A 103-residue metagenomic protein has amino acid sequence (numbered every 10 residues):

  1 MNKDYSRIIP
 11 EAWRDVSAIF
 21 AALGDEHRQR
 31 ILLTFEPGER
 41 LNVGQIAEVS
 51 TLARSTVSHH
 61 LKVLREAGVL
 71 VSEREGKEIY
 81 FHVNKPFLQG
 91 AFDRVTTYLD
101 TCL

Functional and structural regions predicted by a protein language model:
M1-I8, C102: Amphipathic alpha-helical "stalk" segments
S6, P10, R14-A53, E75-F87: N-terminal helix-turn-helix DNA-binding core of bacterial DNA-binding proteins
D15, F87-C102: Short, solvent-exposed amphipathic helices
L33, H59-H60: Base-recognition residues in the alpha-helical recognition helix of bacterial helix-turn-helix
E48, R65-E66: Alpha-helical residues within the helix-turn-helix
V57, L64: Divalent metal-coordination and catalytic microenvironments
